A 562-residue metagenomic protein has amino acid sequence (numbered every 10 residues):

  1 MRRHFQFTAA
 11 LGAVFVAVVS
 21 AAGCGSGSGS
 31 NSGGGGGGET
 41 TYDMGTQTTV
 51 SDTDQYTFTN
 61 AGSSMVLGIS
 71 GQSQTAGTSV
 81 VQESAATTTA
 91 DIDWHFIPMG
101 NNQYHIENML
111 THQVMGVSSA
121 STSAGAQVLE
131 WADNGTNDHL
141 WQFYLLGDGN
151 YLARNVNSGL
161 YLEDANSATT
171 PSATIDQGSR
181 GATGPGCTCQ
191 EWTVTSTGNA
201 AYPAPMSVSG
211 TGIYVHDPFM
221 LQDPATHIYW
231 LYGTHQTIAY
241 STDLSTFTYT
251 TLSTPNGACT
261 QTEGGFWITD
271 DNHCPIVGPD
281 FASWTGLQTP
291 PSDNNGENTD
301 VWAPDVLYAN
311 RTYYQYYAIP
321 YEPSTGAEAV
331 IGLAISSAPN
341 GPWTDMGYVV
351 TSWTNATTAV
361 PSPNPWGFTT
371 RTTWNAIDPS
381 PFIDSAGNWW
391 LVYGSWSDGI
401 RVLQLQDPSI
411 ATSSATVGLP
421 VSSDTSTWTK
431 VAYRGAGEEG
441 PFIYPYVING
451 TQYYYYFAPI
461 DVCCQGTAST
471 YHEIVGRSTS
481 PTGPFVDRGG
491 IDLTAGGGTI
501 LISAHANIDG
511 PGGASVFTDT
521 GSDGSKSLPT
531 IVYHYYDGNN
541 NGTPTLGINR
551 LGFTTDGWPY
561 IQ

Functional and structural regions predicted by a protein language model:
M1-L11: Bacterial N-terminal signal peptides that target proteins for export
R2, A17-T49: Bacterial Sec-dependent N-terminal signal peptides
A10-V18: Hydrophobic helical h-region of N-terminal Sec-dependent signal peptides in bacterial secretory/periplasmic proteins
G33-G35, L140-Q142, T195-Q562: Carbohydrate-active catalytic/glycan-binding domains of CAZyme proteins, especially the secreted or lumenal ectodomains
G37-Q74, A90-T122, H139-T169, P185-G198 (+1 more regions): Extracellular glycan-recognition/adhesion modules and their associated mucin-like linkers
T59, G68, E107, G116 (+9 more regions): Beta-strand residues in well-ordered beta-sheet regions across diverse protein folds
S70, E83-S84, S118, W131 (+2 more regions): Tandem-repeat architecture and repeat-register "anchor" residues
T75-A90, S123-N134: Surface-exposed turn/loop modules enriched in turn-prone residues
